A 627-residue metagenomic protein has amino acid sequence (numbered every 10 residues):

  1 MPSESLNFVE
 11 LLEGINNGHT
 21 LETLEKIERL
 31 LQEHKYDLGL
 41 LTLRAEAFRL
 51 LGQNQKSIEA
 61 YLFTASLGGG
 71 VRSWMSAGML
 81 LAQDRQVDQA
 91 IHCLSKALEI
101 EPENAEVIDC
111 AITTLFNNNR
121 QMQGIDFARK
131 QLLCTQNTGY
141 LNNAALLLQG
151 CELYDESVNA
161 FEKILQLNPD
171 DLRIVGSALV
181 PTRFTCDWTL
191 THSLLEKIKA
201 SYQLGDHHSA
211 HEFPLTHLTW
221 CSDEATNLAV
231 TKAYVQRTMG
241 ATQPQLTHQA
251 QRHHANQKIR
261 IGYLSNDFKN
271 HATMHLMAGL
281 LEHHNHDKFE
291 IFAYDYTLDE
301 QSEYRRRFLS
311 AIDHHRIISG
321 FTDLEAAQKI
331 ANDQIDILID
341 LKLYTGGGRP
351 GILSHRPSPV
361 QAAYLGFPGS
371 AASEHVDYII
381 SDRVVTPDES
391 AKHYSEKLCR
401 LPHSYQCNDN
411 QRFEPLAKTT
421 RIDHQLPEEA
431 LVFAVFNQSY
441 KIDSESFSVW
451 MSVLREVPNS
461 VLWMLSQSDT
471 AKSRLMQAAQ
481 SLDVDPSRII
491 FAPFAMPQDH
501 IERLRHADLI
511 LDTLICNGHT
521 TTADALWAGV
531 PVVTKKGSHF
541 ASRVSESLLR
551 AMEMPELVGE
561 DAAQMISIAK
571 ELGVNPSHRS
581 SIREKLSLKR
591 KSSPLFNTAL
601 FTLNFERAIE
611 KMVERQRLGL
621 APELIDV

Functional and structural regions predicted by a protein language model:
M1-L426, Q438, Q480-V484, M496-H506 (+3 more regions): Alpha-helical solenoid repeat scaffolds of the TPR/TPR-like class and their adjacent stem/linker regions that mediate
R260-G262, A434, W463, V533: Short, well-ordered beta-strand segments
L280-N285, S444-P458: Short hydrophobic signal-anchor/transmembrane segments that target glycosyltransferases and glycosylation machinery
K288-F289, M451-S481: A conserved nucleotide-sugar
K342, D512-G518, K536: Short Ser/Thr-rich beta->loop micro-motif in glycosyltransferases that lines and helps position the nucleotide-sugar
A525-W527, R550: Short alpha-helix at the nucleotide-sugar/activated-sugar donor binding site of glycosyltransferases and closely
P531-F540: Short hydrophobic beta-strand element within catalytic cores of glycosyltransferases and related nucleotide-activated
S542-E553: Short acidic/histidine- and often glycine-rich active-site loop of Leloir-type glycosyltransferases that engages
